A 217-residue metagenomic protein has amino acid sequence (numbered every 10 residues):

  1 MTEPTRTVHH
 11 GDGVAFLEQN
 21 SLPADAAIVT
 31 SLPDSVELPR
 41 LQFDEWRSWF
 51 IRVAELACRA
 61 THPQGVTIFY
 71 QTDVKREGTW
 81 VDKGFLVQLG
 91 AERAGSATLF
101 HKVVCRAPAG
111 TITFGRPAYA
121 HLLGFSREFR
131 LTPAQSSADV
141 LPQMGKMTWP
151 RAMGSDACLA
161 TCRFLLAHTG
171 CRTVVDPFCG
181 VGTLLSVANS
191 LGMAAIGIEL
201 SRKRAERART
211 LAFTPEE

Functional and structural regions predicted by a protein language model:
M1, E216-E217: Short intrinsically disordered terminal tails
T2-I198, K203: Core catalytic lobe of class I
L86-V87, T214-E216: Short, hinge-like loop/turn segments at secondary-structure boundaries
L191, A212-P215: The DNA-recognition helices of helix-turn-helix-type DNA-binding domains
A208-R209: Conserved SAM-binding loop
